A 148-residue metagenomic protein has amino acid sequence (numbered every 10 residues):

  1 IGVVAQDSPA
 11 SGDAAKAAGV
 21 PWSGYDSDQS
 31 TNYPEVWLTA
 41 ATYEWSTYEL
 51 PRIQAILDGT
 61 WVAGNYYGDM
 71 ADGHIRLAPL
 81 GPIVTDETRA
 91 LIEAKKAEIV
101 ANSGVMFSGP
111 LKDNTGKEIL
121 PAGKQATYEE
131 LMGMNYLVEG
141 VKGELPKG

Functional and structural regions predicted by a protein language model:
I1-G148: A residue-level marker of the well-folded mature domains of exported/periplasmic proteins
